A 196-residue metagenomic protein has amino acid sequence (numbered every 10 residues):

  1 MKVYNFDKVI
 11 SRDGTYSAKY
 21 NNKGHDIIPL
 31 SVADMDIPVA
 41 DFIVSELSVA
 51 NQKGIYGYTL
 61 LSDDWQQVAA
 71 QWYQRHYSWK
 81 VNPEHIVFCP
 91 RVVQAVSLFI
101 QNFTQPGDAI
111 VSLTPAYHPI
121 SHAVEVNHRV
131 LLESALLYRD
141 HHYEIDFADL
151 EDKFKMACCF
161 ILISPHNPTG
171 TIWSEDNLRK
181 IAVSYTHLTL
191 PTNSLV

Functional and structural regions predicted by a protein language model:
K2-R91, L98: N-terminal small-domain helix-loop-helix segment of the aminotransferase-like
A33-I37, Y117, H166-P168, S194: Short, solvent-exposed loop/turn segments at secondary-structure junctions
M35, L136, L190: Hydrophobic pocket-lining residues within nucleotide cofactor-binding pockets
Y56-A182: Conserved core of the PLP fold type I
T186-T192: Conserved small/polar residues in nucleotide/adenosyl-binding loops
